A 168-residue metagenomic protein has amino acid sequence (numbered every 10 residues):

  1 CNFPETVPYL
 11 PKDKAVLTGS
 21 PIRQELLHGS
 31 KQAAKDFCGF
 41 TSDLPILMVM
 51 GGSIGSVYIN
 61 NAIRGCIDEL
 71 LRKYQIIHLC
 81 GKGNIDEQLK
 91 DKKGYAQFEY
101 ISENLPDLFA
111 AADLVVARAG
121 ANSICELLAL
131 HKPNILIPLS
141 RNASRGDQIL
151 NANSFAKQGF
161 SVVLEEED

Functional and structural regions predicted by a protein language model:
C1-Q32: Active-site-proximal region of nucleotide-activated glycan assembly enzymes, centered on histidine/acidic-rich loops
N2-F3, T18-P21, I137-S140, L164-E167: Short beta->alpha connector loops at strand-helix junctions that form conserved, small/polar/Pro-enriched
E5-A15, I85-G94, L127: Short loop/helix-cap segments at secondary-structure boundaries that form the rim of catalytic
P8-Y9, D107, E126, S154: Well-formed, non-transmembrane alpha-helical positions, independent of function
K31-A33, F40-L114, I149-A152, A156-F160 (+1 more regions): Donor-nucleotide binding loops and adjacent catalytic segments primarily of GT-B fold Leloir glycosyltransferases
F98, A110-C125, K132-P133: Acidic donor-binding loop of glycosyltransferase active sites
A117, P133-R145: Short hydrophobic beta-strand element within catalytic cores of glycosyltransferases and related nucleotide-activated
